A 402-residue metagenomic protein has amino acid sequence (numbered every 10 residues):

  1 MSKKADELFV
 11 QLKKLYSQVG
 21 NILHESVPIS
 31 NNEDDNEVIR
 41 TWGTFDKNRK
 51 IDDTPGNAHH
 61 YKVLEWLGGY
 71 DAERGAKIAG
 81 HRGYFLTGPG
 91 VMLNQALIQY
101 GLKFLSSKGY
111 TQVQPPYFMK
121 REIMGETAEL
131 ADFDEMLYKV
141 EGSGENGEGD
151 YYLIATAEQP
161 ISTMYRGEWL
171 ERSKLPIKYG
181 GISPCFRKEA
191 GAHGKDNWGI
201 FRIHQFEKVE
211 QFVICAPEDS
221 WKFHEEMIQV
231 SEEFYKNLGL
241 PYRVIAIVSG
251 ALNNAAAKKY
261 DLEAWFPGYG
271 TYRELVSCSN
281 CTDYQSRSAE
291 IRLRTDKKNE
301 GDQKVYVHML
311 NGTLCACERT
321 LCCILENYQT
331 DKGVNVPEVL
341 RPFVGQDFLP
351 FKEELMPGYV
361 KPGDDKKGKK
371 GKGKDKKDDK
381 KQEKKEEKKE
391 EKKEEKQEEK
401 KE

Functional and structural regions predicted by a protein language model:
M1-K50, E65, G69: N-terminal alpha-helical targeting/anchoring segments
T41-E402: TRNA-recognition modules of translation machinery and tRNA-sensing kinases, especially anticodon-binding
